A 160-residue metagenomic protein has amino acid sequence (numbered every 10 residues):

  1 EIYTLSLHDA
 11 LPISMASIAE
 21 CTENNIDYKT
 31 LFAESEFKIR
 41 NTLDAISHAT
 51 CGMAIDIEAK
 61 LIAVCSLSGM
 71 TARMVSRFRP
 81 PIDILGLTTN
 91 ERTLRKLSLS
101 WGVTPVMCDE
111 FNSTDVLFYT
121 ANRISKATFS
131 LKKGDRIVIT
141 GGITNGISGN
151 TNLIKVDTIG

Functional and structural regions predicted by a protein language model:
I2-L11: Short, small-residue-biased leader/transition segments that mark boundaries at the very start of proteins
S14-C51: Long, charged amphipathic helices and adjacent flexible linkers at domain junctions
A16-I26, A54, R79, D83 (+5 more regions): Structural signal for hydrophobic packing residues in well-ordered secondary-structure cores of soluble enzyme domains
N24-E34, K60, C65, L131-D135: Flexible, glycine/charged-enriched surface loops at secondary-structure junctions
A45-A59, Y119-F129, D135: Phosphate-interacting basic helix/loop segments used at nucleotide- and nucleic-acid interfaces
T71-R73, P80-L117: Nucleotide-binding motor/catalytic cores of P-loop/tubulin-like NTPases across gene-expression machines
T104-C108, Y119, R123, N150-G160: Beta-strand/loop-dominated core regions that host nucleotide or nucleotide-derived cofactor-binding catalytic loops
K126, K132-T140, T144-N145, T151-D157: C-terminal binding/interaction regions
